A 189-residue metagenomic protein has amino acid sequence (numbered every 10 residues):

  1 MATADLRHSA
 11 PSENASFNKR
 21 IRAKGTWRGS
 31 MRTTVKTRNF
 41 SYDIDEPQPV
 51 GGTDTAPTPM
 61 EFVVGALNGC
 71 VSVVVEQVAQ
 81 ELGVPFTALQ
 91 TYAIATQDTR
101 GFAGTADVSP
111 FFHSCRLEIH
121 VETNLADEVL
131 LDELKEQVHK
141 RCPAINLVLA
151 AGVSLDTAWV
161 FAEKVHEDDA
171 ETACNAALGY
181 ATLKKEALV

Functional and structural regions predicted by a protein language model:
M1-G65, Q77-V189: Extended beta-strand/beta-hairpin segments
V73-V75: Ordered, amphipathic secondary-structure segments that act as subunit-interaction surfaces in large macromolecular
